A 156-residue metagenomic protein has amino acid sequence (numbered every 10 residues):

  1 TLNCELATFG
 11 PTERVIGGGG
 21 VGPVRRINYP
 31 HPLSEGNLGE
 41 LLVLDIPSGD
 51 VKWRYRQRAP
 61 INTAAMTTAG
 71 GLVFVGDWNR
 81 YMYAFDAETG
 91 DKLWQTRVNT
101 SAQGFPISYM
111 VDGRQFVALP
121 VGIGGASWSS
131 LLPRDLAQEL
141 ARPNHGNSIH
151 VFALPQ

Functional and structural regions predicted by a protein language model:
T1-Q156: A fold-level detector for beta-propeller and closely related beta-sheet-rich head/sensor domains
